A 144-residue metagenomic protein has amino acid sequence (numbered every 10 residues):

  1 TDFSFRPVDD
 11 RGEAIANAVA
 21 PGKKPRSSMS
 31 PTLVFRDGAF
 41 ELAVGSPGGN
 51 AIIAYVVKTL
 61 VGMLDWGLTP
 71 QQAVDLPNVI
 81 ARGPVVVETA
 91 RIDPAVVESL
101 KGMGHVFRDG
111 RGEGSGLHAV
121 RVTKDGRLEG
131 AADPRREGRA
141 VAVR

Functional and structural regions predicted by a protein language model:
T1-R111: Proteins synthesized as precursors that undergo proteolytic processing into mature forms
R91-R144: Cofactor-centric catalytic regions
